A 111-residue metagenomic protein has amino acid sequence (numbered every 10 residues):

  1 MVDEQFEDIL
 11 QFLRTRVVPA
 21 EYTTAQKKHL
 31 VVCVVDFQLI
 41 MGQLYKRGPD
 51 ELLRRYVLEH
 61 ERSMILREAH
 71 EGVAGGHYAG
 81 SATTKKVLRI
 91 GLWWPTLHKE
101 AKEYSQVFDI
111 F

Functional and structural regions predicted by a protein language model:
M1-F111: RNase H-like DDE catalytic core and adjacent DNA/metal-binding regions of integrase/transposase superfamily proteins
